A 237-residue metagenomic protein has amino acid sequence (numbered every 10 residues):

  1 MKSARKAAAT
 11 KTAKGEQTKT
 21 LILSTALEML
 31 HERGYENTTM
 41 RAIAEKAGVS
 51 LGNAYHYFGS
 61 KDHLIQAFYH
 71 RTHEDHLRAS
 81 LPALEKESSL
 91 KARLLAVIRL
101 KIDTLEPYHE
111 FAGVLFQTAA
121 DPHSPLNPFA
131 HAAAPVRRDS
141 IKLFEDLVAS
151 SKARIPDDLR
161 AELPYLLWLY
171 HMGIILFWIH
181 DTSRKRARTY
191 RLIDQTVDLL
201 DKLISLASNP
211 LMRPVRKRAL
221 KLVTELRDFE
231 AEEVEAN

Functional and structural regions predicted by a protein language model:
K2, L21, M29-H63, A67: Helix-turn-helix
K2-K6, K142, L176, H180-N237: C-terminal peripheral helix-coil segments that are non-catalytic and often amphipathic
G15, K19-L27: Short, leucine-enriched amphipathic alpha-helices that occur as contiguous helical runs
A67, L81-V114, D121, H131-P135: Hydrophobic alpha-helical connector segments
H70-L77: Short, basic, alpha-helical segments at the C-terminal edge of helix-turn-helix-like DNA-binding modules
G113-F116, P156-D157: Short, hydrophobic secondary-structure boundary micro-motifs
L126-K152, A161-G173, R191, V197-K202: Amphipathic alpha-helical packing segments from all-alpha helical-bundle domains
R154-Y165, H180-R184: Short acidic, glycine/proline-enriched loop segments that cap or flank alpha-helices
